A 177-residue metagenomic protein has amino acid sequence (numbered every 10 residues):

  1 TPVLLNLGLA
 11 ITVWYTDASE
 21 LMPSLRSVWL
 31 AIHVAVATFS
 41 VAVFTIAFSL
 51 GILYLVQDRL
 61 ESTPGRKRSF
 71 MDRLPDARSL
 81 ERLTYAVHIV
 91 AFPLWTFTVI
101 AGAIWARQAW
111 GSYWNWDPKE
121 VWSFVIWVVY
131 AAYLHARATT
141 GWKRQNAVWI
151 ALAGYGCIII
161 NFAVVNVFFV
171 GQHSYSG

Functional and structural regions predicted by a protein language model:
T1-E20, I32-R59, A77-A109, N115-G177: Hydrophobic cores of alpha-helical transmembrane segments in multi-pass integral membrane proteins
W14-S24, T63-R68: Peri-membrane helix termini and adjoining interfacial loops of integral membrane proteins
L25, F70, G111: Short, flexible active-site loop motifs that bind/organize anionic cofactors or intermediates
R26-L30: Membrane-interface segments at the starts/ends of alpha-helical transmembrane spans
E61-R78: Juxtamembrane inter-helical linkers in multi-pass membrane proteins
